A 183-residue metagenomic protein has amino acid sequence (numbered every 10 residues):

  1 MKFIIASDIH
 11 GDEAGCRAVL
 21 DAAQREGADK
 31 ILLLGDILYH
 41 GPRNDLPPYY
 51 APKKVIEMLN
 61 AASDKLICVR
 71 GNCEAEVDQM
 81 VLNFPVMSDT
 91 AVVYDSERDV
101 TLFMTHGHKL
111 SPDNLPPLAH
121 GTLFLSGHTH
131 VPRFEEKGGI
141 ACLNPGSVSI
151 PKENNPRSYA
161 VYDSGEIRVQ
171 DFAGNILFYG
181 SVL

Functional and structural regions predicted by a protein language model:
K2-S96: Core catalytic region of metal-dependent phosphoesterases/phosphodiesterases, especially metallo-beta-lactamase-like
I4, I67-V69, F103, L125 (+1 more regions): Structural detector of well-ordered beta-strand residues that form the stable sheet scaffold of enzyme domains
I9-G15, N72-A75, G107-S111, T129-H130 (+1 more regions): Short beta->alpha connector loops
H40-R43, E76-Q79, F103, S111-N114 (+1 more regions): Short acidic/glycine-rich loop or secondary-structure boundary segments that cap or lie
L59, V93, M104-H106, G146: Generic structural signal for conserved hydrophobic packing positions in ordered secondary structure
F84, T101, H108-A173, L177-G180: Conserved beta-sheet core of the metallophosphoesterase superfamily
L183: Flexible glycine-rich active-site/ligand-binding loops centered on an Asp-His dyad
